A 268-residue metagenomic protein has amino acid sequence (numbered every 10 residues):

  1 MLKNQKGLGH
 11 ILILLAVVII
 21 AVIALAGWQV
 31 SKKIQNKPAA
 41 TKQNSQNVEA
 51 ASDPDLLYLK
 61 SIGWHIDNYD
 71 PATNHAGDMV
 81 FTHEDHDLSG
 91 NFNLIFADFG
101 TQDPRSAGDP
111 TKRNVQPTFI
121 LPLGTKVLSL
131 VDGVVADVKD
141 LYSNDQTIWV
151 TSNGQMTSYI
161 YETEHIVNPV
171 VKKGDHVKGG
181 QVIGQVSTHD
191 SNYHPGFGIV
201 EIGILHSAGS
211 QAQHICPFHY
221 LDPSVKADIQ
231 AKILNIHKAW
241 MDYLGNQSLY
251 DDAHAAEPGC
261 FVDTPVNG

Functional and structural regions predicted by a protein language model:
K3, K126-S129, V170, H176: Residue-level "contact hotspot" at macromolecular interaction interfaces
K3-V17: N-terminal Sec-pathway targeting helices
V18-V30: Hydrophobic alpha-helical membrane-insertion segments, chiefly the h-region of N-terminal signal peptides
K32-A50: Ser/Thr/Pro/Gly-rich low-complexity linker/stalk segments immediately outside membranes or between
Q46-Q146, K178-G179, L234-G268: Surface-exposed, glycine-biased beta-strand/turn segments
R113, S129-V170, G196-G203: Zn2+-dependent peptidoglycan hydrolase active-site motif and core
F119-P122, V167-V171: Short alpha-helix capping/helix-loop boundary micro-motifs
W149, D175-G268: Conserved, short, structured surface segments that act as functional micro-motifs
